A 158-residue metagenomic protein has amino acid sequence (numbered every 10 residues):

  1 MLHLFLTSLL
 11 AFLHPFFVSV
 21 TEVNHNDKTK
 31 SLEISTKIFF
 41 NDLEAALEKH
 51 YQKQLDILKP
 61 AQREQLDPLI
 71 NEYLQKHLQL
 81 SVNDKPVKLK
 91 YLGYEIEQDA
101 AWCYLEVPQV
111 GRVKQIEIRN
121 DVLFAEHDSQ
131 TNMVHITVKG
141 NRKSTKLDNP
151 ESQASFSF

Functional and structural regions predicted by a protein language model:
H3-A11: Sec-dependent N-terminal signal peptides
H14-F158: N-terminal soluble domains immediately following signal/targeting peptides that reside in extracytoplasmic
